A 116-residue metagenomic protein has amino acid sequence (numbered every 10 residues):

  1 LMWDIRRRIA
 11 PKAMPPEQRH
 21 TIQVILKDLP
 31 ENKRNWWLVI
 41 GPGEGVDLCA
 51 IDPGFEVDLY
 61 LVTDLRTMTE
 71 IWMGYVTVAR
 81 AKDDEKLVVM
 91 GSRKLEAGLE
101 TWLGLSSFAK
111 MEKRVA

Functional and structural regions predicted by a protein language model:
L1-V46, R93-A116: Acidic, aliphatic-rich amphipathic alpha-helical segments
C49: C-terminal "lid/loop" region of Rossmann-like NAD(P)-dependent oxidoreductases
D52-A116: C-terminal interaction segments
